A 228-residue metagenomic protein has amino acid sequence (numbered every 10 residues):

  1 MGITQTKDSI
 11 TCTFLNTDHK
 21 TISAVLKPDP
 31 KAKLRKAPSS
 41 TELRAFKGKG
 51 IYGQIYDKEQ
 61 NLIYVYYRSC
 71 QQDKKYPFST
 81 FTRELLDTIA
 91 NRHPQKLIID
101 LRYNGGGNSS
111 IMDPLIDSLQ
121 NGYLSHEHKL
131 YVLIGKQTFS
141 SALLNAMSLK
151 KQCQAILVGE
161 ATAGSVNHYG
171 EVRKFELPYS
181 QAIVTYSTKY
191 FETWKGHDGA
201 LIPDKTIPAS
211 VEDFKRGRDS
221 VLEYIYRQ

Functional and structural regions predicted by a protein language model:
M1-K96: Flexible, low-complexity junctional segments that flank or bridge functional domains
N91, K96-I98, R102-R227: Conserved acidic, small-residue-rich alpha-beta core segments centered on
